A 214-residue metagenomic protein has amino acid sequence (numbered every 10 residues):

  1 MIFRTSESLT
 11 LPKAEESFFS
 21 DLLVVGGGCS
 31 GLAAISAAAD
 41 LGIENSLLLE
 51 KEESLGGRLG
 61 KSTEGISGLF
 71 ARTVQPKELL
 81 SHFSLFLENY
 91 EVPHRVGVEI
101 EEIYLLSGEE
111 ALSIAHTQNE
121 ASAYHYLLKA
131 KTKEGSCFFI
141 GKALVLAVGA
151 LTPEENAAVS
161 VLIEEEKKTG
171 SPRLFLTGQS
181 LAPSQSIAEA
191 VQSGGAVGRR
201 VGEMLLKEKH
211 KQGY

Functional and structural regions predicted by a protein language model:
M1-Y214: Residues forming the flavin
